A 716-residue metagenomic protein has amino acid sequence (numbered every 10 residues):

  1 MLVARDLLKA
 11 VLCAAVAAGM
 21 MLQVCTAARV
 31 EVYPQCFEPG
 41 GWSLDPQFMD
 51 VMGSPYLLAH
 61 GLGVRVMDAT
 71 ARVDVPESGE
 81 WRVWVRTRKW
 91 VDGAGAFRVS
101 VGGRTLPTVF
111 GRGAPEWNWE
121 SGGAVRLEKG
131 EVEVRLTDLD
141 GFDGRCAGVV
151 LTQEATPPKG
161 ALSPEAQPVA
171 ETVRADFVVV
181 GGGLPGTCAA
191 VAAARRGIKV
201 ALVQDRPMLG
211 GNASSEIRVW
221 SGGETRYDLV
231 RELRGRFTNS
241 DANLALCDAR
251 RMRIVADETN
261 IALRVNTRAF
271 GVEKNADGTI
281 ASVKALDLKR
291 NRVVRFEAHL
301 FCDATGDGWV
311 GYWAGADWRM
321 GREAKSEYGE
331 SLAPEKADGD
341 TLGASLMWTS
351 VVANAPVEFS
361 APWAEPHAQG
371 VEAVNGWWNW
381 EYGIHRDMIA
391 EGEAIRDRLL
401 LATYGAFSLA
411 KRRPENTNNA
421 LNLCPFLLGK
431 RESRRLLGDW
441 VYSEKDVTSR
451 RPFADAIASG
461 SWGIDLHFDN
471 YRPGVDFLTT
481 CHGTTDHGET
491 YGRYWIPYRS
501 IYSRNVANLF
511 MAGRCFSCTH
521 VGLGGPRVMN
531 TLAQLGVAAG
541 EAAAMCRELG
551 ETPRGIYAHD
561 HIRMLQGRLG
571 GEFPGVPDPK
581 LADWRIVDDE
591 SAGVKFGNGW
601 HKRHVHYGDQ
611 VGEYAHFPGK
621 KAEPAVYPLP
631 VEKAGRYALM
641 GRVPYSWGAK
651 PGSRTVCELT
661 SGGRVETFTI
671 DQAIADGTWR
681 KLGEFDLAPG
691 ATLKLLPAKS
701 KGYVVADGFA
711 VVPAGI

Functional and structural regions predicted by a protein language model:
M1-L7: N-terminal secretory signal peptides that target proteins for export/translocation
A10-Q23: Bacterial N-terminal signal peptides
A28-P168, L581-I716: Extracytoplasmic
P168-V169, N212, G271, I280-S282 (+2 more regions): Flavin (FAD/FMN)-binding glycine-rich loop and adjacent Rossmann-like elements that form
T172-G183: Beta1/beta-strand and adjacent pyrophosphate-binding region of the FAD-binding site in flavoprotein oxidoreductases
G186: N-terminal Rossmann-fold NAD(P) dinucleotide-binding loop
A192, I198-K199, Q204-E273, R319 (+1 more regions): Conserved N-terminal/central alpha/beta ligand/cofactor-binding core
